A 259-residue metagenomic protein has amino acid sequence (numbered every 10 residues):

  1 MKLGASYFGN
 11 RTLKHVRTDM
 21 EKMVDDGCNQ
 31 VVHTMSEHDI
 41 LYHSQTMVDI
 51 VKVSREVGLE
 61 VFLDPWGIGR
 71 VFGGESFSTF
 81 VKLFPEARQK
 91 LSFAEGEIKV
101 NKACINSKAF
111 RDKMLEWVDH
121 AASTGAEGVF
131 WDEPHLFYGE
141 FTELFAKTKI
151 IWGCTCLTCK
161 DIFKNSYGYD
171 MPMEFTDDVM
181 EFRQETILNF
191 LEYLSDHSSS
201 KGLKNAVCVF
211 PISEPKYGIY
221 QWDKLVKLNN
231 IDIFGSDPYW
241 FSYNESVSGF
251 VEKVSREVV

Functional and structural regions predicted by a protein language model:
M1, C28-N29, R55-V61, G125-E127 (+2 more regions): Short, well-ordered coil/turn segments that N-cap beta-strands
G4-G9, F62-W66, F130-P134, D178-I219: Aromatic-lined carbohydrate-recognition surfaces of secreted/lumenal glycan-active proteins
G4-R11, V32-L41, G96-L115, P172-L188 (+2 more regions): The substrate-binding groove and active-site-proximal loops of carbohydrate-active enzymes, especially glycoside
F8-V24, K108-H120, P215-K227, V251: Short, acidic/polar
G9-D39, S123-G128, I231-F234: Catalytic domains of carbohydrate-active enzymes, especially glycoside hydrolases
D19-M20, V32-K82, F182, T186-S198: Aromatic-lined substrate-binding rim segments of carbohydrate-active enzymes
L63-T124, L157-M180, Q184, E192: Active-site-adjacent "subsite" loops/lids of carbohydrate-active enzymes
Y169-D170, Y220-E252: Aromatic- and acid-rich polysaccharide-binding/catalytic face of secreted or lumenal carbohydrate-active enzymes
